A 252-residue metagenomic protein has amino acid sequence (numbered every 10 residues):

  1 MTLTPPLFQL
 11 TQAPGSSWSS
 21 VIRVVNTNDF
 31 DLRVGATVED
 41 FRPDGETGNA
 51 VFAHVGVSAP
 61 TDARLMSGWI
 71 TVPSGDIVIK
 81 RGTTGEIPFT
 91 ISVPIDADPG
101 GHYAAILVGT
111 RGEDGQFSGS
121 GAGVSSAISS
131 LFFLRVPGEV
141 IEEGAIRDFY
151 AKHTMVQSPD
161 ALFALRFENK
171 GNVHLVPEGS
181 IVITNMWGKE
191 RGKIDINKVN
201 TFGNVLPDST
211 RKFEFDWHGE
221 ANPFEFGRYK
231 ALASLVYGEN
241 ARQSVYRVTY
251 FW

Functional and structural regions predicted by a protein language model:
M1-N28, L32, D76, I146-S158 (+1 more regions): Beta-sheet-dominated interaction scaffolds and their linkers
T2-T4, N49-G75, M186-N200, S244-V245: Short beta-strand and strand-turn-strand segments in soluble, beta-rich domains
Q12-P14, I77-G85, V199-R211: Short proline/glycine- and polar residue-rich coil/turn motifs
P14-G15, D29, R81, D98-P99 (+3 more regions): Surface-exposed loops/turns
S17-V25, D31-E39, E46-G48, F52-S120: Ligand-binding face of N-terminal immunoglobulin V-set domains in extracellular IgSF glycoproteins
D114-A127, K193, E239-Y246: Beta-sandwich strand segments
V124-I146: A structural signal for beta-strand and strand-to-loop patches characteristic of beta-rich domains
G138-W252: Membrane-proximal extracellular "stem/stalk" segments of glycoproteins immediately N-terminal to a transmembrane helix
